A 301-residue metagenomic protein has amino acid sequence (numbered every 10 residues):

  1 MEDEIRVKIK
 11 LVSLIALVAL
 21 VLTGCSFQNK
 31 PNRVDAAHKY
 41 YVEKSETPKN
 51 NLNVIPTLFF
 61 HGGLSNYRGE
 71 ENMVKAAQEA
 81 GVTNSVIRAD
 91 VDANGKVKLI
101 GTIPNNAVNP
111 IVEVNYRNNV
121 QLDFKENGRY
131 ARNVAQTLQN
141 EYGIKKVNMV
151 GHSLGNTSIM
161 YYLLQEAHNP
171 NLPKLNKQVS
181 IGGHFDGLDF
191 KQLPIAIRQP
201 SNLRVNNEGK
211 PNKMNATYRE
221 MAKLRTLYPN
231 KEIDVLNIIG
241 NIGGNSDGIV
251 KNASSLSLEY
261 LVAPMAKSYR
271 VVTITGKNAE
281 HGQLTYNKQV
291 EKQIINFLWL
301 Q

Functional and structural regions predicted by a protein language model:
E4-V12: Bacterial N-terminal signal peptides that target proteins for export
L11-A19: Sec-dependent N-terminal signal peptides
V21-G24: C-terminal motif of bacterial Sec signal peptides marking the signal peptidase cleavage site
S26-V150, L154-Q301: Lipid deacylating catalytic domains
